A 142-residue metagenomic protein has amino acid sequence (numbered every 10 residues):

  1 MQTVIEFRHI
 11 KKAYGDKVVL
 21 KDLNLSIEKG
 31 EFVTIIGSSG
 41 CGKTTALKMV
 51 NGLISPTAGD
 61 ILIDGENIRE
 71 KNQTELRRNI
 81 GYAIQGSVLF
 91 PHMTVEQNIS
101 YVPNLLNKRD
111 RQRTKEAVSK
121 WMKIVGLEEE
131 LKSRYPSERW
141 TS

Functional and structural regions predicted by a protein language model:
I36-S38: The feature captures the beta-strand-to-loop junction immediately N-terminal to the Walker
N51: Helix-to-loop junction immediately C-terminal to a conserved catalytic motif
D60-L62, E66: ATP-binding/catalytic-site motifs of ATP-hydrolyzing domains
N67-G81, L105-N107, R111: ABC ATPase NBD coupling module
I80, I84-V88, M93: ABC ATPase nucleotide-binding domain signature
H92-Y101: Short coil-to-helix segment of the ABC ATPase nucleotide-binding domain corresponding to the Q-loop/switch region
Q112-E130: Conserved ABC ATPase "signature" region
